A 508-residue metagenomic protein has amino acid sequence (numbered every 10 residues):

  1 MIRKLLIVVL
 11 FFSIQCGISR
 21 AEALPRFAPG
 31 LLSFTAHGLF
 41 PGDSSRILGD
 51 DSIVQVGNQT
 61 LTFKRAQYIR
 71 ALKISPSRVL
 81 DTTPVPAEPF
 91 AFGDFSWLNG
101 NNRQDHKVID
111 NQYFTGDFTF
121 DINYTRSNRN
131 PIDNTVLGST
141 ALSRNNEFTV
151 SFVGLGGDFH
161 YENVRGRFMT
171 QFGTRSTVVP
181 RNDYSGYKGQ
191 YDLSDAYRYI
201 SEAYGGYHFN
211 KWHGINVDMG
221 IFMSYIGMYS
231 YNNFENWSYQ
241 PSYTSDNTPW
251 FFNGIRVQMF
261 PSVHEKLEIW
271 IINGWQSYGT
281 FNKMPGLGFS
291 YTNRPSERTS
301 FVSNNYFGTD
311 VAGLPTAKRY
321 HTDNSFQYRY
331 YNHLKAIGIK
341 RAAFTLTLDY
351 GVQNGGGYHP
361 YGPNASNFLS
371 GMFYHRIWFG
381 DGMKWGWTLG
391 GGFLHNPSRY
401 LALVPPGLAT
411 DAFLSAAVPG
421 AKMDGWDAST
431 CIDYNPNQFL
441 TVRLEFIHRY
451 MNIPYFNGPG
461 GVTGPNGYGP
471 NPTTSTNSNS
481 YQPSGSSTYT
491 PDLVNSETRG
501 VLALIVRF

Functional and structural regions predicted by a protein language model:
I2, I18-R129: N-terminal periplasmic/intermembrane-space "pro-region" immediately following the signal or transit peptide
L24-G30, D43, L48, L80-D81 (+5 more regions): Outer-membrane beta-barrel pore domains
P86, N101-G116, E162-G166, N210-I215 (+5 more regions): Short loop/turn motifs that connect adjacent beta-strands in outer-membrane beta-barrel proteins
E88, K107-F114, T125-V150, Y481-Q482 (+1 more regions): Surface-exposed strand-loop-strand hairpins of Gram-negative outer-membrane beta-barrel proteins
G100, F114, V150-L155, R198-G205 (+7 more regions): Hydrophobic, lipid-facing positions within transmembrane beta-strands of outer-membrane proteins
I109, I122, G157-Y161, T170 (+8 more regions): Residue-level signature of outer-membrane beta-barrel architecture
F118-R126, F168-F172, M219-I221, I269-N273 (+5 more regions): Transmembrane beta-barrel strands of outer-membrane/channel proteins
R129-S143, T177-E202, F209-N293, V302-V311 (+2 more regions): Surface-exposed coil loops of outer-membrane beta-barrel proteins
